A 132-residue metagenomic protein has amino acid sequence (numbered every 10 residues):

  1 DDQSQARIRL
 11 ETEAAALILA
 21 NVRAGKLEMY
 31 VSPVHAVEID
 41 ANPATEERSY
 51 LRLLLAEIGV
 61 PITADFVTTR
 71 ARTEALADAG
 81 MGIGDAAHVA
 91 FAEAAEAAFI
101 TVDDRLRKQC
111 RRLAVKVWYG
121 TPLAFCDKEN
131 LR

Functional and structural regions predicted by a protein language model:
D1-V31, A41-Y50: Short, well-structured N-terminal submotif of metal-dependent ribonuclease cores
D2-T12, N21, P61, V89 (+1 more regions): Acidic, PIN/NYN-like endoribonuclease modules and their adjacent C-terminal/linker elements
L10-A14, V34, T68, A87: Short, well-structured alpha-helical interface segments that form or flank functional binding sites
I18, Y50-L51, R72, H88 (+1 more regions): Residues within well-ordered alpha-helices
S32, G84, V102: Replace "coordinates the UDP/GDP/TDP-sugar" with "coordinates nucleotide-activated sugar donors
P33-E38, L55-D78: Acidic catalytic patch
P43-L55, L106-A114: Short, aromatic/basic amphipathic alpha-helical patches
M81: Residues lining hydrophobic/aromatic ligand-binding pockets adjacent to catalytic sites
